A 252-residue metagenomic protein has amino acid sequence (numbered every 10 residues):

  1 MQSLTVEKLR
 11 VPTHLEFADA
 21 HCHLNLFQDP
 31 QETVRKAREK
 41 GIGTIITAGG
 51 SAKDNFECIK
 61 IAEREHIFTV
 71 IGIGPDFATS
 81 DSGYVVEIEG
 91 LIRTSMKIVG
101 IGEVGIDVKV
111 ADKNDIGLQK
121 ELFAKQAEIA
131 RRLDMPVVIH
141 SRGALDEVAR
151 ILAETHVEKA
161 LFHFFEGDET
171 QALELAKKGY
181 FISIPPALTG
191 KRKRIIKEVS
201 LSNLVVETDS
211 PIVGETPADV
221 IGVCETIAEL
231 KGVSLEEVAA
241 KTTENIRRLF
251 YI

Functional and structural regions predicted by a protein language model:
M1-I252: Mid-domain alpha/beta scaffold segments of enzyme catalytic cores
